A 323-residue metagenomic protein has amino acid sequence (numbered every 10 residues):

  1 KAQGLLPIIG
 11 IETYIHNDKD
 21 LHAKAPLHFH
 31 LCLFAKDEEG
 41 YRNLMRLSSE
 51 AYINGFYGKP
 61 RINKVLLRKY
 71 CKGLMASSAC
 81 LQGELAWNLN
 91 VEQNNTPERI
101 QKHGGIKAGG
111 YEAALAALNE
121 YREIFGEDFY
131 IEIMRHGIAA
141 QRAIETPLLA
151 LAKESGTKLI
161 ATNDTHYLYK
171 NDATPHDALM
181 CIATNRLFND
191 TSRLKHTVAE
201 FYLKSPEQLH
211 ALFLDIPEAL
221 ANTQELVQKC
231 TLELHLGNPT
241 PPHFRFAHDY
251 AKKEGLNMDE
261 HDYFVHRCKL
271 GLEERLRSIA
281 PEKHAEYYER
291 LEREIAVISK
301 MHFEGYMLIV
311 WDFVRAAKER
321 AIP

Functional and structural regions predicted by a protein language model:
K1-P323: Phosphodiester-processing cores and adjacent nucleic acid-binding clamps
